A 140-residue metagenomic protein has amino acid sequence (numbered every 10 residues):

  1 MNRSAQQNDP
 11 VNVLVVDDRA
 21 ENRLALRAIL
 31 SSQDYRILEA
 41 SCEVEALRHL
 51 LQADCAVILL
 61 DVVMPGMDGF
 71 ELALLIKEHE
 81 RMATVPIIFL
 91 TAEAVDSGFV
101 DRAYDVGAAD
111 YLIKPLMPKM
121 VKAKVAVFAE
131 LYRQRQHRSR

Functional and structural regions predicted by a protein language model:
M1-L14, R27, Y132: Non-catalytic signal-transmission and effector/linker regions of two-component phosphorelay proteins
V11-N12, A20-L38, V44, L51: Two-component/phosphorelay signaling modules centered on CheY-like receiver
D17, D61, T91: Active-site residues of response regulator receiver
A53-L60: Active-site beta3 strand of CheY-like receiver
M64: Receiver (REC) domain active-site loop signature in two-component systems and cognate sites in sensor histidine kinases
P115-A129: C-terminal output helix
